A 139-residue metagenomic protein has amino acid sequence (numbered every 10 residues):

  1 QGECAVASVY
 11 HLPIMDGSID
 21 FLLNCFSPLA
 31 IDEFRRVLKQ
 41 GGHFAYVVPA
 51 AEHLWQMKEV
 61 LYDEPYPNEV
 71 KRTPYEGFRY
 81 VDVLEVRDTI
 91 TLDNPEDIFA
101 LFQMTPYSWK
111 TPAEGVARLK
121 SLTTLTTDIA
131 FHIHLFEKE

Functional and structural regions predicted by a protein language model:
Q1-P13: Conserved SAM-binding strand-loop segment of SAM-dependent methyltransferases
E3, R79-D82: Conserved beta-strand segments of alpha/beta enzyme cores
Y10-L22: A short acidic, Gly/Pro-enriched loop at the edge of an enzyme's catalytic core that lines a small-molecule cofactor
I14-G17, L54-V60: Short, charged, surface-exposed secondary-structure boundary motifs
F26-Q40: A short, conserved alpha-helix within the catalytic core of class I
G41-H53: Conserved beta-strand signature within the Rossmann-like core of class I S-adenosyl-L-methionine
A51, K58-Y80: Conserved Class I S-adenosyl-L-methionine
V86-E139: Conserved Class I S-adenosyl-L-methionine
